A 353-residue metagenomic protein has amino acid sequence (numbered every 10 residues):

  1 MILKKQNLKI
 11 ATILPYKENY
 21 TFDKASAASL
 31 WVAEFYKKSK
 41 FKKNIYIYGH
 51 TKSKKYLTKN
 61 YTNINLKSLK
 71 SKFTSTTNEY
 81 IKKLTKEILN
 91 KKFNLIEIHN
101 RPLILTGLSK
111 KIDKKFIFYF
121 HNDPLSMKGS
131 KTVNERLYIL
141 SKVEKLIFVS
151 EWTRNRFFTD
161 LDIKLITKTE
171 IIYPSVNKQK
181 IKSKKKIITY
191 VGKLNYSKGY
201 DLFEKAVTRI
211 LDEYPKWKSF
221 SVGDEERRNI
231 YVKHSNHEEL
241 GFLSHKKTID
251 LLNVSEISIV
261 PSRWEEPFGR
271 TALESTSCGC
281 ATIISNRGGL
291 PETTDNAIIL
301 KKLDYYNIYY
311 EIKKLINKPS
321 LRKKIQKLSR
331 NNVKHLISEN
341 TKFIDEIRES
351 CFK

Functional and structural regions predicted by a protein language model:
I10-I13, I147, K180-K198, E204-T208 (+1 more regions): Conserved donor-binding/catalytic core segment of Leloir-type glycosyltransferases
L14-F22, E34-S75: N-terminal strand-loop element at the rim of the active site of nucleotide-sugar-dependent glycosyltransferases
S75, K180, P319-F352: A charged, aromatic-enriched C-terminal amphipathic alpha-helix characteristic of glycosyltransferases across folds
I98-L103, F120: Short His-centered aromatic/hydrophobic patch
G129, R136-T167: A short, active-site helix/loop in glycosyltransferases that binds the activated sugar's phosphate group
R228-I249: Nucleotide-activated donor-binding/catalytic signature segment of Leloir-type glycosyltransferases, i.e., the conserved
N253-P267, C280: Acidic donor-binding loop of glycosyltransferase active sites
I298-Y306, K314-S320: Conserved acidic donor-binding segment of nucleotide-sugar-dependent glycosyltransferases
